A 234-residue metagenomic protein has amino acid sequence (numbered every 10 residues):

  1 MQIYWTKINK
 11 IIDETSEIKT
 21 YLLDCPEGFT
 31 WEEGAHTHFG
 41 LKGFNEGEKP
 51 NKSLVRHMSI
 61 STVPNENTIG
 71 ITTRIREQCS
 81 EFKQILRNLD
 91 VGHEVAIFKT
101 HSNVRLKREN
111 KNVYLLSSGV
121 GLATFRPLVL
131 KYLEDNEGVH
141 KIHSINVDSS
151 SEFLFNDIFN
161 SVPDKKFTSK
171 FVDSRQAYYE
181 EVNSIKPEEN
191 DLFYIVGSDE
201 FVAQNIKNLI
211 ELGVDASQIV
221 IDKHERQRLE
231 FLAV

Functional and structural regions predicted by a protein language model:
M1-Q2, V234: Short, Lys/Arg-enriched, disordered terminal segments
Q2-V91, D148: Ferredoxin-reductase
Q78-V234: FNR/FR-type flavoprotein reductase catalytic core
